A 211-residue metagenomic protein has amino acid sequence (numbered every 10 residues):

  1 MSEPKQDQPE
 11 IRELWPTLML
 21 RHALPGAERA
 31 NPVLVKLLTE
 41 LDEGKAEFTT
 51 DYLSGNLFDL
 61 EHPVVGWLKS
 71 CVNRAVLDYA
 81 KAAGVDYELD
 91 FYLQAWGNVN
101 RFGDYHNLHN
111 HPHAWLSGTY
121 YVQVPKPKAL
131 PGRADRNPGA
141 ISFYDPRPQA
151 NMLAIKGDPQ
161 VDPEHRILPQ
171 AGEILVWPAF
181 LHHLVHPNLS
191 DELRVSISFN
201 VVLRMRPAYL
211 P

Functional and structural regions predicted by a protein language model:
S2-V85, Y105: Non-heme Fe(II)/2-oxoglutarate
L18, L93, A114-L116, N137-G139 (+1 more regions): Residues that flank catalytic or metal-binding motifs in active/ligand-binding sites
V85-A95: A short coil-to-beta-strand element that immediately follows conserved catalytic motifs
N98-I174, P207-L210: Catalytic core of non-heme Fe(II) oxygenases with the double-stranded beta-helix
H106-H109, H183-S190: Short beta-strand His + acidic residue motifs that chelate non-heme Fe in jelly-roll/DSBH and cupin folds
S117-Y120, E192-P207: A short hydrophobic beta-strand segment most commonly corresponding to one strand of the jelly-roll/cupin
P148, L181-H183, V202-R204: Short, solvent-exposed loop/turn segments at secondary-structure junctions
V176-F180: Short, proline-centered helix/strand-breaking motifs
